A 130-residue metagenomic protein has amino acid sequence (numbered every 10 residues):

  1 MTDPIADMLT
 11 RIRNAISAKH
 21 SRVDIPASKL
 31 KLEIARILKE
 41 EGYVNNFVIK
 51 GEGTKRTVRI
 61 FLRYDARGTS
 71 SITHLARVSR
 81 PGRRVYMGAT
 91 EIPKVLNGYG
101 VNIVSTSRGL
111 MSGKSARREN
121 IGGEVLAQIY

Functional and structural regions predicted by a protein language model:
M1-Y130: Core subunits and conserved enzymes of cellular information-processing and envelope-translocation systems across
